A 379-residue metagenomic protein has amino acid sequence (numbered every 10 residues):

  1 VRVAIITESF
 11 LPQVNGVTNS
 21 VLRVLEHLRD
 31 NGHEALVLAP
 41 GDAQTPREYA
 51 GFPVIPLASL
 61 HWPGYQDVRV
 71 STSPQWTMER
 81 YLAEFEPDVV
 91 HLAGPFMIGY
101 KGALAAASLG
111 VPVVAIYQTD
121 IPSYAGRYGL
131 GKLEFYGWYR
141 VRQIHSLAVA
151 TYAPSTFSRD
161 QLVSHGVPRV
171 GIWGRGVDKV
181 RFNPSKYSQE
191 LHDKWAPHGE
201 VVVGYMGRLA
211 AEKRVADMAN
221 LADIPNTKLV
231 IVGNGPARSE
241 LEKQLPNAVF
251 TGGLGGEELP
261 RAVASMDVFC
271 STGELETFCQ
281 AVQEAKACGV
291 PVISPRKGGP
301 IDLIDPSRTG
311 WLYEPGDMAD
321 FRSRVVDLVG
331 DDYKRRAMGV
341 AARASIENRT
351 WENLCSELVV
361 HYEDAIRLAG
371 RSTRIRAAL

Functional and structural regions predicted by a protein language model:
V1-A58, W351-E352, E363: N-terminal subdomain of nucleotide-sugar transferases
A39, I55-A58, W138-S188, P197-E200 (+1 more regions): Donor nucleotide-sugar binding/catalytic pocket of nucleotide-sugar-dependent glycosyltransferases
A196-N226, V230: Conserved donor-binding/catalytic core segment of Leloir-type glycosyltransferases
R238-E257: Nucleotide-activated donor-binding/catalytic signature segment of Leloir-type glycosyltransferases, i.e., the conserved
E274: Aromatic "clamp/platform" in nucleotide-sugar-dependent glycosyltransferases that forms part of the donor/acceptor
P291-S294: Short hydrophobic beta-strand element within catalytic cores of glycosyltransferases and related nucleotide-activated
D305-S307, W311-M318, D327-Y333, E347: Conserved acidic donor-binding segment of nucleotide-sugar-dependent glycosyltransferases
K334-N348: A short, well-ordered alpha-helix in the C-terminal region of glycosyltransferases
